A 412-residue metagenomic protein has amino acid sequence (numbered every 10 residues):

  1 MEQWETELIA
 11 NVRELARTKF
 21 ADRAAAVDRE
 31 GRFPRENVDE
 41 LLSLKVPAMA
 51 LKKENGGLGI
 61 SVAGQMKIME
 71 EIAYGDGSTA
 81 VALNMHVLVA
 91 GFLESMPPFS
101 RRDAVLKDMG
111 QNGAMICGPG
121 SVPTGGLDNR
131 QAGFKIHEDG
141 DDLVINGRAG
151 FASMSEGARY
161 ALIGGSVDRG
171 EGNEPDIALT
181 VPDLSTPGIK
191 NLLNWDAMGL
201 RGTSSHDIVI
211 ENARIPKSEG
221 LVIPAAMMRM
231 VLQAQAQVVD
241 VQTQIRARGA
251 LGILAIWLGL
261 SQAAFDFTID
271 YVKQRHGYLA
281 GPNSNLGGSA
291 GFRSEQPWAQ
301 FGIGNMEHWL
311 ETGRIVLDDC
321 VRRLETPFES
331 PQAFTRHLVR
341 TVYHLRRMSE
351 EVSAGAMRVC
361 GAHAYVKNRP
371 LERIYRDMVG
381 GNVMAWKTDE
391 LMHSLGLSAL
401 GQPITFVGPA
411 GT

Functional and structural regions predicted by a protein language model:
A10, V144, G259-Q262, G304-E311 (+3 more regions): Generic structural signal for well-ordered, non-transmembrane alpha-helical segments in soluble/cytosolic regions
A21-D28, E311-H344, A354-Y365: C-terminal helix-coil-helix/basic helical segment that borders enzyme active sites and/or dimer interfaces and provides
R35-D39, D103, G281-E295, T326-Y343 (+2 more regions): Charge-rich, acidic-biased intrinsically disordered regions
R35-S43, A48-G157, G172-P175: Glycine-rich flavin
G120-V122, E138, A149, G164-V167 (+6 more regions): Short, structured patches in soluble enzyme cores that scaffold and shape functional sites
F151-N191: A short core secondary-structure module
A197-W309: Glycine-rich beta->alpha junctions and the first turn(s) of the following alpha-helix
C360-T412: Glycine-rich phosphate/cofactor-binding loops in nucleotide/flavin-utilizing enzymes
